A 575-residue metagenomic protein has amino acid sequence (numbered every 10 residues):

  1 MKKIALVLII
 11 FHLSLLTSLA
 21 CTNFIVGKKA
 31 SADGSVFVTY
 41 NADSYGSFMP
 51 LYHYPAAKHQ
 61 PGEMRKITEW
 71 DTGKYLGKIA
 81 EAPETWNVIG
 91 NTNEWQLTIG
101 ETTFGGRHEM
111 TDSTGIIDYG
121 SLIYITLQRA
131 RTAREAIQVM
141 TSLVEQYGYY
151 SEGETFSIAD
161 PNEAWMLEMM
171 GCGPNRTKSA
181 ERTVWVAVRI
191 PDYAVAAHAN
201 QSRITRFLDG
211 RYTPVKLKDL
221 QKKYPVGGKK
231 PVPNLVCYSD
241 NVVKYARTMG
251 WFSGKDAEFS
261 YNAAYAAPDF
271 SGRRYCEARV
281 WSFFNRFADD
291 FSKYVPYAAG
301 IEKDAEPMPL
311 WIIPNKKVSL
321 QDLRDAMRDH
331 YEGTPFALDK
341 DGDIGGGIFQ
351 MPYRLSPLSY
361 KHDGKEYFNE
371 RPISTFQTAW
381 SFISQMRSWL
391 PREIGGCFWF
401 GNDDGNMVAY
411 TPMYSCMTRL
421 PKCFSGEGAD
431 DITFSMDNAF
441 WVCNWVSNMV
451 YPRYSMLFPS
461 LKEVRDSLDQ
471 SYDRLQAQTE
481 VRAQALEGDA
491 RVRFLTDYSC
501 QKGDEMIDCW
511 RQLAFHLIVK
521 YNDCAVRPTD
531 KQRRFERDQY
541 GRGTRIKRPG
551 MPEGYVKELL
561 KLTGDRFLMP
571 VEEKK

Functional and structural regions predicted by a protein language model:
A5-L15: Bacterial N-terminal signal peptides
L16-A20: Sec/Tat signal peptide C-region and signal peptidase I cleavage site
C21-Y119, V139-L310, K317-V318: A contiguous strand-loop segment
T111-S113, S121-A130: Second-shell loop/turn segments in exported
R273-Y275, V280-G364, R371-I373, S467 (+1 more regions): Accessory, solvent-exposed terminal regions and/or long lumenal/extracellular loops of proteins
I344-A485: Substrate-recognition/cap regions that form aromatic- and gly/pro-loop-enriched pockets for small-molecule ligands
S467-K575: Histidine-centered catalytic/metal-binding microenvironments
